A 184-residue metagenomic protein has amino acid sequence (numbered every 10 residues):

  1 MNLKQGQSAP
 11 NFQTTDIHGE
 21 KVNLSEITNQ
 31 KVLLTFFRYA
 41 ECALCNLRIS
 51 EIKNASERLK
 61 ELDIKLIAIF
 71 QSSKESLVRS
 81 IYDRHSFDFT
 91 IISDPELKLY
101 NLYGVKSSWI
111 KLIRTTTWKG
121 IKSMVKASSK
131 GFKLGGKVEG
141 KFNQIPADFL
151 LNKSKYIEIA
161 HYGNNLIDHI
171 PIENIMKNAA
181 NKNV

Functional and structural regions predicted by a protein language model:
M1-S25: N-terminal "domain-start" segment that seeds a small globular fold
A9-P10, K31, I145-A147: Short loop/turn microsegments at loop-to-beta-strand junctions
L24-I52, K65-L66: Short active-site neighborhood of thiol/selenol oxidoreductases, capturing the structured segment around
F37, F70, N152: Short beta-strand/turn micro-motifs composed of small residues that flank or help shape donor/cofactor-binding pockets
R48-L102: Structural microenvironment flanking redox-active thiols in thiol-disulfide oxidoreductases
F89, D94-I167: Thiol/selenol-based redox catalytic cores and closely related redox-interacting motifs
L166-N181: A short, polar/charged loop-to-alpha-helix boundary motif
V184: Catalytic active-site module of serine/aspartate enzymes centered on a nucleophile-bearing elbow/loop
